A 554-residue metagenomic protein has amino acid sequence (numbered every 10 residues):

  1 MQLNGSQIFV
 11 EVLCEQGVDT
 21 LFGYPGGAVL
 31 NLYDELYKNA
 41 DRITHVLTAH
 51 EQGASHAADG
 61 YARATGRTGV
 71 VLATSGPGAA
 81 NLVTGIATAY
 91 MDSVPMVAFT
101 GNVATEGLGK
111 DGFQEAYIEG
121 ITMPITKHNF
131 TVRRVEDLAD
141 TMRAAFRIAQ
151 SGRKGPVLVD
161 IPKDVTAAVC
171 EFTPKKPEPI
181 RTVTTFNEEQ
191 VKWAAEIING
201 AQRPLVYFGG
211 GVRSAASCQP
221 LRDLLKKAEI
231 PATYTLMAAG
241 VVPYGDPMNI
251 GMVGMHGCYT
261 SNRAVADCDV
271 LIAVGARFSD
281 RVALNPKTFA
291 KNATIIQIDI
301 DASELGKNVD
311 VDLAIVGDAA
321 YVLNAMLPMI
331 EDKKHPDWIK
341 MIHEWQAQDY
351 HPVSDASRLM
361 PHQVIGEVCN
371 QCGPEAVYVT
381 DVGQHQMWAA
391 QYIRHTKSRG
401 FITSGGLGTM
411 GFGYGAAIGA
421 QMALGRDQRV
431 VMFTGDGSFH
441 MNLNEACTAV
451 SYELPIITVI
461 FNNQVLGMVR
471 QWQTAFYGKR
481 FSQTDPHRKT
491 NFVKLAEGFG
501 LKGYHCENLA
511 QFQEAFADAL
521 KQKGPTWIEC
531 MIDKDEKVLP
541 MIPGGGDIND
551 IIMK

Functional and structural regions predicted by a protein language model:
M1-K333, E367, Q371-P374, R429 (+5 more regions): N-terminal alpha/beta PP-like core and its mobile active-site loop of ThDP/TPP-dependent enzymes
S6-V10, C14-D19, G27, L32-Y37 (+1 more regions): Active-site diphosphate/adenylate-binding microenvironment
L47-A49, Y378, F433, N442: Hydrophobic transmembrane-helix microenvironments that flank and shape a buried ionizable site
Y61, K334-S354, A420, I457 (+1 more regions): Charged, low-complexity, helix-prone segments enriched in Lys/Glu/Asp/Gln
G69-V71, V159, Y378, F401 (+1 more regions): Well-ordered beta-strand positions enriched in small/hydrophobic/aromatic, beta-favoring residues
F99, L108-Q114, G306-N308, A314-V316 (+2 more regions): Thiamine diphosphate
E136, P174, E196, N292-Q384 (+3 more regions): Phosphate/pyrophosphate-binding active-site segments
